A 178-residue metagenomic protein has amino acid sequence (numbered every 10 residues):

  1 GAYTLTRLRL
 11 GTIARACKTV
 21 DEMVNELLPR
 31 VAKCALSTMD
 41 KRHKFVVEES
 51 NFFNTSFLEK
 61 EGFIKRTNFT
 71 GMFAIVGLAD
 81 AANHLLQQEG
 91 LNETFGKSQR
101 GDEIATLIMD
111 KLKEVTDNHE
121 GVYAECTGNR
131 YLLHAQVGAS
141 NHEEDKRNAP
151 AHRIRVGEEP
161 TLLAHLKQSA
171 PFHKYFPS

Functional and structural regions predicted by a protein language model:
G1-L85, E89: Structured mid-domain segments that build the active-site/substrate or prosthetic-cofactor binding neighborhood
L8-L10, A35, L112, L132-A135 (+2 more regions): Generic structural hydrophobic/aromatic packing signal, biased to beta-strands
L27, V31, A35, A74-G77 (+3 more regions): General structural feature for long, well-ordered alpha-helical segments within catalytic domains of soluble enzymes
M39-F57, E93-K97, T116-L132: Flexible, glycine/charged-enriched surface loops at secondary-structure junctions
E59-G62, I108-K111, V137-H142: Eukaryote-specific, cytoplasm-facing alpha-helical/coiled-coil scaffolding segments in long proteins
N92-V115: Short secondary-structure subsegments characteristic of cysteine-rich extracellular domains
H134-S178: Catalytic alpha/beta core of large soluble enzyme barrels
